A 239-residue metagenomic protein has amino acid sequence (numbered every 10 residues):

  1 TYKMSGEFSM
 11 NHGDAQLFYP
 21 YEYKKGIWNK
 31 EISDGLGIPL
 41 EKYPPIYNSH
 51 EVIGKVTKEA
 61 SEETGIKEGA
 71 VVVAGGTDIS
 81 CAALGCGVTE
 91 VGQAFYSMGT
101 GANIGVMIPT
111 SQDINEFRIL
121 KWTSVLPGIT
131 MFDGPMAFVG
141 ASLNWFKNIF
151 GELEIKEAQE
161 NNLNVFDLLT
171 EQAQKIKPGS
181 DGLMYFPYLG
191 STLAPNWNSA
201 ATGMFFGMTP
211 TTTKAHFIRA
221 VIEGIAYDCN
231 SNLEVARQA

Functional and structural regions predicted by a protein language model:
T1-M10, Q16-G37, V52, K58-A239: Active-site core segments that coordinate phosphate-bearing ligands/cofactors across diverse enzyme families
L36-N48: A conserved helix-loop-beta module that forms one wall/lid of the active-site cleft in ATP-utilizing catalytic domains
